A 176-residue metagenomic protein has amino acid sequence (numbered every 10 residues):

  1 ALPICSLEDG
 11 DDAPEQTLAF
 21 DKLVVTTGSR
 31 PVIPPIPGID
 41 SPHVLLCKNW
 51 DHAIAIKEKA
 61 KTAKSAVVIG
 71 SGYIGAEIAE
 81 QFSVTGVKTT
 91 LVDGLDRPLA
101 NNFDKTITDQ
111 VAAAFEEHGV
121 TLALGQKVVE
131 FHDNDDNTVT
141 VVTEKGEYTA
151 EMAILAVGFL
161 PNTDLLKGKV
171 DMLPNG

Functional and structural regions predicted by a protein language model:
L2, L46, V67-V68: Hydrophobic Val/Ile/Leu positions in short beta-strands of Rossmann-like dinucleotide-binding domains
P3-C5, D9-D11, L18, T85-G176: A Rossmann-like FAD-binding core segment of flavoenzymes
V24-V25, I154: N-terminal Rossmann-like NAD(P) cofactor-binding module of classical short-chain dehydrogenase/reductase
S29-P31, D51, Y73, P98 (+1 more regions): Residue-level detector of alpha-helix initiation sites
I33-P34, A76-E77, A150, T163-D164: Glycine/Thr-rich phosphate-binding loops of Rossmann-like dinucleotide-binding domains
S41, T62-S65, G125: Phosphate-coordination loops involved in phosphoryl transfer and adenosine-cofactor binding
P42-A53: A glycine-rich, Thr/Ser-enriched phosphate-binding loop motif common to dinucleotide/cofactor-binding enzymes
A55-F103, T138: Rossmann-like NAD(P)H-binding beta-loop-alpha module
